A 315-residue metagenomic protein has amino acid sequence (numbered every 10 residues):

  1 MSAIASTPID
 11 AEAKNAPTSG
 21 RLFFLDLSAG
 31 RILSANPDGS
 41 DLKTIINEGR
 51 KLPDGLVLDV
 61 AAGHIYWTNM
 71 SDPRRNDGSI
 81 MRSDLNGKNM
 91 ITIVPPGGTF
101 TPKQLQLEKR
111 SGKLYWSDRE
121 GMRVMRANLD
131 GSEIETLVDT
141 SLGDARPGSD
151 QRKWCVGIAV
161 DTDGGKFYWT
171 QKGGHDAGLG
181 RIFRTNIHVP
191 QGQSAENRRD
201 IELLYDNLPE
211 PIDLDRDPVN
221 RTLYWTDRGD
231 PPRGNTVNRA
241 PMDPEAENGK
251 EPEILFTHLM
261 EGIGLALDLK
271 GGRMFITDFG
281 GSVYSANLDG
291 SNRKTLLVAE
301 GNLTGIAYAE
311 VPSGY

Functional and structural regions predicted by a protein language model:
A3-S19, R50-G63, M70, P96-K113 (+8 more regions): Beta-rich, blade/repeat-based domains predominating in secreted/periplasmic proteins but also intracellular
I4-T44: An edge-strand/N-cap motif at the start of beta-rich repeat modules
L27, M70-S71, R119, L129 (+5 more regions): Short loop/turn segments immediately following the C-termini of beta-strands
A29-L33, R74-M81, M122-R126, D176-T185 (+2 more regions): Structural motif
D41-N47, N89-P95, E133-G148, R199-Y205 (+2 more regions): A short beta-strand motif characteristic of beta-propeller blades
Y66-L142, R152: A generic tandem-repeat structural signature
L129, T185-S194, A240-E247: Short loop/turn segments immediately following beta-strands, especially the blade-tip and inter-blade linker loops
